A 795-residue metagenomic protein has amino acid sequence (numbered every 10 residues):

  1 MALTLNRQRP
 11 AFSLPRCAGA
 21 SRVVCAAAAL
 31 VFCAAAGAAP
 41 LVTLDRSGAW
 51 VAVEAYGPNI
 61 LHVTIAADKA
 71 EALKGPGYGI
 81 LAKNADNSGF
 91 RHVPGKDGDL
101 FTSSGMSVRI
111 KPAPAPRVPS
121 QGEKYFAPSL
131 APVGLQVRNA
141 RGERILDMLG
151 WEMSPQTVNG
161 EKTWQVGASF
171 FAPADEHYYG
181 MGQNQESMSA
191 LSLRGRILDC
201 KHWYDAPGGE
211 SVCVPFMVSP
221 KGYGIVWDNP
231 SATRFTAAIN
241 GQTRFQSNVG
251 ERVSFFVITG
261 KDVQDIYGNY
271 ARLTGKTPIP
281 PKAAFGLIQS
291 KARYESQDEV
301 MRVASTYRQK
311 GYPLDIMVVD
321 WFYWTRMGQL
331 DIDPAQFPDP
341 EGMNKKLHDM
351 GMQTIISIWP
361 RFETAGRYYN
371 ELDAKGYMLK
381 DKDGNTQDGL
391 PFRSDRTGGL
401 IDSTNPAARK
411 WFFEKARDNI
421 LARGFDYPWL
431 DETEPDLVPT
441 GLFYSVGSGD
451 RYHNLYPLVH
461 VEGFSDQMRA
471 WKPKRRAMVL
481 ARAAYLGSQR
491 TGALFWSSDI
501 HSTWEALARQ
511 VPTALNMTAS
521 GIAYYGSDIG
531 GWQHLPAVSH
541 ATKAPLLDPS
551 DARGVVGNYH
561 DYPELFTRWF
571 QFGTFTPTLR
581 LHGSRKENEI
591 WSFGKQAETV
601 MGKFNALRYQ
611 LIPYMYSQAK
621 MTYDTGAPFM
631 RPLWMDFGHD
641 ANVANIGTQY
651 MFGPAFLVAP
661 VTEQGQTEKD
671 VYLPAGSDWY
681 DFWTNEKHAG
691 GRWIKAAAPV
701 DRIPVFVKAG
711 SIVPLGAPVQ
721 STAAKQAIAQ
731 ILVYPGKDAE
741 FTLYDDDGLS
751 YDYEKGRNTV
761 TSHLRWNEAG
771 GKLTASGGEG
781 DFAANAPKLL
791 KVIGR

Functional and structural regions predicted by a protein language model:
M1-G19: N-terminal secretory signal peptides that target proteins for export/translocation
C33-A36: N-terminal signal peptide c-region/cleavage motif recognized by signal peptidases
W50, L100, S107, P215-F216 (+22 more regions): Beta-sheet entry/capping signal
V53, V63-I65, F101-V108, F656-P660 (+1 more regions): Short, well-ordered beta-strand segments enriched in hydrophobic/aromatic residues
E54-F101: A low-complexity, Ser/Thr/Gly/Pro-enriched, surface-exposed linker/loop concept that marks segments flanking
A66-D68, G77-G79, D147, T163 (+2 more regions): Aromatic- and carboxylate-enriched substrate-binding clefts and catalytic-loop regions of carbohydrate-active enzymes
R91-P281, K291-R293, Q297, A304-Q309 (+2 more regions): Catalytic and substrate-binding clefts that recognize carbohydrates or anionic sugar/phosphate headgroups
D466-W471, R476-A477, A484-F495, M517-S527 (+4 more regions): Catalytic core of carbohydrate-active enzymes
